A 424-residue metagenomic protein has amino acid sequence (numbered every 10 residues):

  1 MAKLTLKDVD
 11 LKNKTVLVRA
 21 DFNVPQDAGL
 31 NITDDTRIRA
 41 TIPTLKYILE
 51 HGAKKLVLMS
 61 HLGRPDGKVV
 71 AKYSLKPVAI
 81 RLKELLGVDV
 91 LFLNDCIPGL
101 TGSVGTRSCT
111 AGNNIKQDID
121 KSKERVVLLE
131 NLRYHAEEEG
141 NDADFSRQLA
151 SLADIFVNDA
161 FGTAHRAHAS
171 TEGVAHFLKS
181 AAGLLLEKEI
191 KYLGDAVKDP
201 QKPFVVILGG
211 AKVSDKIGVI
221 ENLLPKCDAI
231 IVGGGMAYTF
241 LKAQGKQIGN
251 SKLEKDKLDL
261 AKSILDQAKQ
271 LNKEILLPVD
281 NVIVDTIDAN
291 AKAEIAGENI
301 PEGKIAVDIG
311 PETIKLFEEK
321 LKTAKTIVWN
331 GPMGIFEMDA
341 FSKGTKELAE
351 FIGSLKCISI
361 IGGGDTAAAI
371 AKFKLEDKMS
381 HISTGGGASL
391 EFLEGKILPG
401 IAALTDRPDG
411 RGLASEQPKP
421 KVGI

Functional and structural regions predicted by a protein language model:
M1-G102, R107-G410, V422-I424: Active-site loop-to-helix "anion-binding N-cap" substructures in soluble metabolic enzymes
G412, P418: Nucleotide-activated sugar donor-binding and catalytic core shared by glycosyltransferases and related lipid-linked
